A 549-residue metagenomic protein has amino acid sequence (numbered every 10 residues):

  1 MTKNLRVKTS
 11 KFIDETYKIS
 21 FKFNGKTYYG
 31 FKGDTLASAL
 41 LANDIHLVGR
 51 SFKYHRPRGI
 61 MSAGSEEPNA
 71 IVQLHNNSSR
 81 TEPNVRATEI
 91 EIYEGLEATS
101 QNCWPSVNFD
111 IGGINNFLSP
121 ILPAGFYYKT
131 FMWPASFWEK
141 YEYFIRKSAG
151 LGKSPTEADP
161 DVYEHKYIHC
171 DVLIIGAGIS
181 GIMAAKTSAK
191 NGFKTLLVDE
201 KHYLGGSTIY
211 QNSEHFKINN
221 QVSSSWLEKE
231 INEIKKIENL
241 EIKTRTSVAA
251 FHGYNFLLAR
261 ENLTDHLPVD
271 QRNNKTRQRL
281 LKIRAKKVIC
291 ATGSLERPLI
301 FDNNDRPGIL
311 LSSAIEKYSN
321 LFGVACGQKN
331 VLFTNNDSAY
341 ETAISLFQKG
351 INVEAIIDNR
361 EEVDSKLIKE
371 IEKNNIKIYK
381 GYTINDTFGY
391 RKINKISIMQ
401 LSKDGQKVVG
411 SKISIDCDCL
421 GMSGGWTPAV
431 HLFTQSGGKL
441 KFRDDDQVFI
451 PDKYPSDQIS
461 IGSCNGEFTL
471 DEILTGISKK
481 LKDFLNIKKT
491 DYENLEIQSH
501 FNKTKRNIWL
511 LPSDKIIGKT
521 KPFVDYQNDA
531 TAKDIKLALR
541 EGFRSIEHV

Functional and structural regions predicted by a protein language model:
T2-H548: Residues forming the flavin
